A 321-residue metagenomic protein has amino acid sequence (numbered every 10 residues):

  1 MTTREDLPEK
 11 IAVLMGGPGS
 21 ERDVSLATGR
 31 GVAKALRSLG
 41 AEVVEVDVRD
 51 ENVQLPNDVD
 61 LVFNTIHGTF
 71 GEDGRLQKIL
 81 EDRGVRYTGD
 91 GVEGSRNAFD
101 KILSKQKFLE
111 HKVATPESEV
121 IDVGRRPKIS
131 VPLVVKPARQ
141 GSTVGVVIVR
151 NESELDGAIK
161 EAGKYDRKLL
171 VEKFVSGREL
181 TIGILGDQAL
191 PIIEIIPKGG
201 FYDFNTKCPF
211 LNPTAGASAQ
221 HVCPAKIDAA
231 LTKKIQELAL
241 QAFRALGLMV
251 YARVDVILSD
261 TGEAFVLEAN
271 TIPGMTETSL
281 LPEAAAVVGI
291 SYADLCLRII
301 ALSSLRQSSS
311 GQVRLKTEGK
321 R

Functional and structural regions predicted by a protein language model:
M1-E93, N97-L103, E110, D122-V123 (+2 more regions): ATP-binding N-terminal substructure of ATP-dependent carboxylate-amine bond-forming enzymes
M1-M15, V43, N52-L55, N97-R178: Active-site nucleotide/adenylate-binding loops and adjacent lid/helix of ATP-dependent enzymes
E9, K112, D228-R321: ATP-dependent carboxylate activation and anion-phosphoryl transfer catalytic cores that bind Mg-ATP to form
V44-D50, L169, K173, G247-T261: A short glycine-rich, hydrophobically flanked beta-strand micro-motif that places a catalytic Asp/Glu for divalent metal
P56-D60, P127-V131, G186-D187, S259-F265: A short, glycine/Asx- and small/polar-enriched loop/turn that sits immediately N-terminal to a beta-strand
K78-R86, N151-D156, V287-G289: A glycine- and small-aliphatic-rich helix-loop capping segment at beta-alpha/alpha-beta transitions that lines
N151-E237, L258-F265: Phosphate-binding site of ATP-dependent enzymes
